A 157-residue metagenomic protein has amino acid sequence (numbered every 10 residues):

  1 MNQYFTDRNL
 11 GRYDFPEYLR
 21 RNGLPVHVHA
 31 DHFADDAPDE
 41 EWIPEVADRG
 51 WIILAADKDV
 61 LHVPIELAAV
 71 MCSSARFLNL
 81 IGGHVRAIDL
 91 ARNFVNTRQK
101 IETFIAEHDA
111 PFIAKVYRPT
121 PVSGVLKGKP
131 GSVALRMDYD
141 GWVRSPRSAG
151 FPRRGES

Functional and structural regions predicted by a protein language model:
N2-Q3, R12-Y13, E17-R21, P25-H27 (+4 more regions): N-terminal intrinsically disordered, cationic/polar leader segments that include organellar targeting peptides
D14, A37-W42: Short acidic active-site motifs
P25-D39: Conserved BB-loop
A30, A56-D57, L80-G82: Short beta->alpha connector loops at strand-helix junctions that form conserved, small/polar/Pro-enriched
D39, G50-E66: Acidic, metal-binding active-site segment of PIN/NYN-like and related structure-specific nucleases
I43-P44, A68: Alpha-helical segments flanking ligand/cofactor-binding loops in enzyme cores
L61-K100: Mid-chain, well-packed structural core segment of small domains
T103-S157: Charged phosphate-binding loop/patch that engages nucleotide di/tri-phosphates or the phosphate backbone of nucleic
